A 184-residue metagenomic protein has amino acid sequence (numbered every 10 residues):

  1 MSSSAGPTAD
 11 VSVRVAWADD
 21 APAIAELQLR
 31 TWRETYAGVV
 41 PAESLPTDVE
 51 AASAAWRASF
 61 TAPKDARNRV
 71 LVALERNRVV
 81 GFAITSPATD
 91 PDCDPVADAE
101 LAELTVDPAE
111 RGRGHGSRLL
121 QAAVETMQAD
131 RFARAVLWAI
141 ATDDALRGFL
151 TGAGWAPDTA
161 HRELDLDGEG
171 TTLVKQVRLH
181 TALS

Functional and structural regions predicted by a protein language model:
S3-G6, V15-D19, E26-P108, S117-A122 (+4 more regions): Acetyl-CoA-dependent GNAT
D10-S12: Extreme N-terminal starter segment of soluble prokaryotic enzymes
A23, E100, R134, A145: Amphipathic alpha-helical recognition patches that constitute DNA-binding helices
D107-A109, R113, A141-T142: Active-site acidic-Proline motif in GNAT/NAT acetyltransferases
H115, F132, W155: Short phosphate-binding/catalytic loops that engage adenosine nucleotides
L119, D143-L146: Conserved short alpha-helix immediately C-terminal to the canonical SAM/SAH-binding motif I of Rossmann-like
M127-A139: Conserved GNAT acetyl-CoA-binding A-motif
V136-A139, R147, T151-K175: Conserved catalytic-core motifs of GNAT/GCN5-like acyltransferases
